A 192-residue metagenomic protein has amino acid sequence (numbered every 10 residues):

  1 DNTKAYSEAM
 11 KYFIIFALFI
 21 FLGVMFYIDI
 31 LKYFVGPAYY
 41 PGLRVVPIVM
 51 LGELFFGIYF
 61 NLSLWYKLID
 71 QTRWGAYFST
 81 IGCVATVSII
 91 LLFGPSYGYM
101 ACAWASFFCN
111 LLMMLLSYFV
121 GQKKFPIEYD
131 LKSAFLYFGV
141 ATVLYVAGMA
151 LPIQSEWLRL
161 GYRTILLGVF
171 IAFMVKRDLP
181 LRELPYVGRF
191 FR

Functional and structural regions predicted by a protein language model:
D1-S79: Specific pore-lining/lateral-gate transmembrane helices of multi-pass inner-membrane transport and insertion machines
A17, F21, E53, S79-V84 (+3 more regions): Residue-level recognition of pore/gate-forming positions within transmembrane alpha-helices of multi-pass
F21-D29, V87, L91-L92, M114-Q122 (+4 more regions): Membrane-embedded alpha-helical segments of multi-pass transporters/permeases
L31, V35, Y39, Y97 (+3 more regions): Membrane-interfacial segments
L31-V35, Y66, F93, F108 (+1 more regions): Hydrophobic alpha-helical interface/terminus motif in multipass membrane transporters
L43, D70-R73, T80-L115, I127 (+1 more regions): Membrane-interface helix-loop junctions in multi-pass transport and translocation proteins
L62-D70, Y118-K132: Alpha-helical transmembrane segments
G148-R192: Membrane-proximal transmembrane or re-entrant/amphipathic helices at the cytosolic face
